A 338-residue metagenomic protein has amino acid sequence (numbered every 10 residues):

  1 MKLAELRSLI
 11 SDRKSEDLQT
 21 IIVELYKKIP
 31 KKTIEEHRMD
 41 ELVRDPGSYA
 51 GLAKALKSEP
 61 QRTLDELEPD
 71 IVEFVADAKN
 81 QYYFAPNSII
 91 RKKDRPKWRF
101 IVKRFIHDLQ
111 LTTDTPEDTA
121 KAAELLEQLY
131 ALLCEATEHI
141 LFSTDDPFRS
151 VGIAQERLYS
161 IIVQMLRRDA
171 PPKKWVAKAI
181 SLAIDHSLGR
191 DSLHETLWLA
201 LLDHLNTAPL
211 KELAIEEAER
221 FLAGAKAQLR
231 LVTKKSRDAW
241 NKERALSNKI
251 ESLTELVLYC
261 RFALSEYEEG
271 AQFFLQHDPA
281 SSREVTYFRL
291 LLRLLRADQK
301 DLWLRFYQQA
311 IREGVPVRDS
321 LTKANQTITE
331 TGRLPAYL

Functional and structural regions predicted by a protein language model:
M1-R38: Basic helix-extension-helix modules of the SAP/HeH family
I34-L338: Eukaryote-biased, non-catalytic alpha-solenoid scaffold regions
